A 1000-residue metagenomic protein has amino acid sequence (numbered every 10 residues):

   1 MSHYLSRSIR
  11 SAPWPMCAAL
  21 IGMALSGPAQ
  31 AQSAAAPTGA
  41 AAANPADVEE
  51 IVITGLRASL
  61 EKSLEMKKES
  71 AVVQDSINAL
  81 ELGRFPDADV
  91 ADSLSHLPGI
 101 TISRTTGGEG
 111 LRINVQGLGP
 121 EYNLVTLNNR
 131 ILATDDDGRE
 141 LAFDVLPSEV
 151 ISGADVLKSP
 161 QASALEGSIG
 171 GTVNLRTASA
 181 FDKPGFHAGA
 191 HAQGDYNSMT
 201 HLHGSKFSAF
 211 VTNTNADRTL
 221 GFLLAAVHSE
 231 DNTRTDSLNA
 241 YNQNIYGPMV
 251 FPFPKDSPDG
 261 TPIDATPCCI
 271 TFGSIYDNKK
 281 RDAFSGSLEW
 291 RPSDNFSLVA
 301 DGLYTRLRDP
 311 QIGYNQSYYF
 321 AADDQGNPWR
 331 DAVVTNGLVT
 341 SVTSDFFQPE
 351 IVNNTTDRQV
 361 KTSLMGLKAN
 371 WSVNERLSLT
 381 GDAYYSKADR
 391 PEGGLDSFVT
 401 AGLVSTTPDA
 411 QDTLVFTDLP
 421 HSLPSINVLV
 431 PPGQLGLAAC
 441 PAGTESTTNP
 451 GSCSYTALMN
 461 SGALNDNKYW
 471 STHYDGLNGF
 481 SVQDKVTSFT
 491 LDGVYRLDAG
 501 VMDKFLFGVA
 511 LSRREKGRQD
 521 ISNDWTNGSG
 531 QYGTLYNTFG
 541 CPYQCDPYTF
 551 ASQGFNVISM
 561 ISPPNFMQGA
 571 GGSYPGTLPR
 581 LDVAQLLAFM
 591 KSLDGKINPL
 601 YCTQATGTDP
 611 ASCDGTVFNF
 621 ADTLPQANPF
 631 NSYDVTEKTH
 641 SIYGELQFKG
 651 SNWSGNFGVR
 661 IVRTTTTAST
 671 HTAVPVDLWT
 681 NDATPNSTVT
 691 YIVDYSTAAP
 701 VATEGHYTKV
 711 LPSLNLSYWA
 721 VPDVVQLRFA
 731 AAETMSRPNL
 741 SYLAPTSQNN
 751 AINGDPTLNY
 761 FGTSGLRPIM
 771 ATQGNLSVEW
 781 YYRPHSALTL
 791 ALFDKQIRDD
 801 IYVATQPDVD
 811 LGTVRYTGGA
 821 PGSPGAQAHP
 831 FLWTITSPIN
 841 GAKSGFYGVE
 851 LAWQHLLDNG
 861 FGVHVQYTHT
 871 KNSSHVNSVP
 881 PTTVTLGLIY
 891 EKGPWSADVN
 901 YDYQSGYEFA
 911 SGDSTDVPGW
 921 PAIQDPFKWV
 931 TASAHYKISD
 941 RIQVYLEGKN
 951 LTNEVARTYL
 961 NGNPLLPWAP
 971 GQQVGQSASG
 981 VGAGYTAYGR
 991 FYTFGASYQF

Functional and structural regions predicted by a protein language model:
Y4, S529, S905-A910, H935-F1000: C-terminal beta-signal and adjacent terminal beta-strands/loops of Gram-negative outer-membrane beta-barrel proteins
E49-F85, R112, P120, R130: N-terminal periplasmic "start-of-domain" segments of outer-membrane beta-barrel proteins
V90-S93, L111-N114, T126, A142 (+2 more regions): N-terminal periplasmic accessory domains that precede and gate Gram-negative outer-membrane beta-barrel machines
A91-I131, K158: Extracytoplasmic beta-strand/coil segments of soluble accessory domains associated with Gram-negative outer-membrane
R130-K158: Short acidic/polar hinge/loop motifs at secondary-structure boundaries that mediate gating or recognition
T200-D323, W329-V342, E350, N354-L379 (+2 more regions): Transmembrane beta-barrel wall of Gram-negative outer-membrane proteins
N353-T362, N631, V635-K638, G705 (+6 more regions): Outer-membrane beta-barrel signature, preferentially recognizing the C-terminal barrel domain of Gram-negative
F793-I797, I801-D808, G812-G912, G995 (+1 more regions): Gram-negative outer-membrane beta-barrel transporters
